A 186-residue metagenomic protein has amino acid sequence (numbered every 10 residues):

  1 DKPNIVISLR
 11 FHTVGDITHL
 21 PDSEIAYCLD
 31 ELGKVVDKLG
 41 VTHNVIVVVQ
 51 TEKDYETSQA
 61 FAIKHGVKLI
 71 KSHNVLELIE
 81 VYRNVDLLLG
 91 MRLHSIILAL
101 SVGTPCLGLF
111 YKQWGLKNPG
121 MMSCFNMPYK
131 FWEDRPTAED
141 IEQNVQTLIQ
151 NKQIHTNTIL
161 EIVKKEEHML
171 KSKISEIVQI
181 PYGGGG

Functional and structural regions predicted by a protein language model:
D1-G186: Active-site anion-handling motifs in enzyme catalytic cores
